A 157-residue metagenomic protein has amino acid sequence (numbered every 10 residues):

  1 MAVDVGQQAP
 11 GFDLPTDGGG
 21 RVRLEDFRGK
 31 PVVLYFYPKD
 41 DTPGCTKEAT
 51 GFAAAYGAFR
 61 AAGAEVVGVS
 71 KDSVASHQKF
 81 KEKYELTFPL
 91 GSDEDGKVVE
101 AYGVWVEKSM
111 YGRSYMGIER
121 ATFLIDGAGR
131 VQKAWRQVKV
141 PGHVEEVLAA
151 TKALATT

Functional and structural regions predicted by a protein language model:
M1-T157: Chalcogenol-based redox active-site neighborhoods
